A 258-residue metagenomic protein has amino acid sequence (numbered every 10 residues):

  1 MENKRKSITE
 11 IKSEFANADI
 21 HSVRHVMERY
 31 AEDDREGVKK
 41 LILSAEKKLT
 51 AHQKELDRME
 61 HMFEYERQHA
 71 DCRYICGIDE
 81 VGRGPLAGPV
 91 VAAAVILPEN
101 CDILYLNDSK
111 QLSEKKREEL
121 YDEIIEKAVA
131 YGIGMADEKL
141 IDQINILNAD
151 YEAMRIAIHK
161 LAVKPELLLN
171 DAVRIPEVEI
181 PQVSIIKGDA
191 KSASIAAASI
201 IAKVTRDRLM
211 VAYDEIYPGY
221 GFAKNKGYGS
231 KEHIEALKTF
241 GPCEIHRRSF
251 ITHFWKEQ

Functional and structural regions predicted by a protein language model:
M1-C76, R83-Q258: RNase H-like, Mg2+-dependent phosphodiesterase core, and more generally RNA phosphate-backbone-engaging helix-loop
